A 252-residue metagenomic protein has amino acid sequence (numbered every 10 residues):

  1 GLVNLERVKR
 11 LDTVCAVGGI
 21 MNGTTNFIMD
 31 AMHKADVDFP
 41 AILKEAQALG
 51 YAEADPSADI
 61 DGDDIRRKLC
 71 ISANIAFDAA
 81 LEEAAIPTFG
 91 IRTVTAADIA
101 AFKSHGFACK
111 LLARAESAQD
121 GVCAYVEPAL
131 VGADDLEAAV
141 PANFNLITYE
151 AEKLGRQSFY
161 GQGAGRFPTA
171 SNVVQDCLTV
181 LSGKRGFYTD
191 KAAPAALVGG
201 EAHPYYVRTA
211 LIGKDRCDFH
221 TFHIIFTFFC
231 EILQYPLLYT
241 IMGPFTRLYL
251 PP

Functional and structural regions predicted by a protein language model:
G1-A54, G62-D64: Rossmann-like NAD(P)H-binding beta-loop-alpha module
C15-T24, A84-F89, R247, P252: Short, basic, helix/turn surface patches
A16-M21, N26-M29, E45, Y51-A54 (+2 more regions): Catalytic, metal-anchored helix/loop core of enzyme active sites in primary metabolism
A31-M32, A73-A76, C177: Generic structural signal for hydrophobic core residues of well-folded globular domains
A35-F39, A76-E82, L181-R185: Short helix-capping/linker segments at secondary-structure and domain boundaries
L43-A139, F144-L146, G165: Substrate-binding/catalytic subdomain of NAD(P)-dependent oxidoreductase enzymes
C177-H223, T227-C230, P236, G243-P252: A conserved regulatory-domain signal marking ACT and ACT-like small-molecule sensing domains and adjacent regulatory
